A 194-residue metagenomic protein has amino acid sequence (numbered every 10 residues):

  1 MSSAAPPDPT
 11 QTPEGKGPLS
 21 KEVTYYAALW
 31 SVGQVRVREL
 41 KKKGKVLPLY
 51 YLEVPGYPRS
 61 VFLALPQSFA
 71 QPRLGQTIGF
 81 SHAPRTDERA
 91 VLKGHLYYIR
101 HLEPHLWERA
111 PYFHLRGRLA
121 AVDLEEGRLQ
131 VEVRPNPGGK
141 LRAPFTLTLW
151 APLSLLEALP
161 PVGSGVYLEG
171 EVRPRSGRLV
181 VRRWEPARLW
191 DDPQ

Functional and structural regions predicted by a protein language model:
S2-A4: Short, compositionally biased pre-sequence/patch detector
P6-V46, E108-G127: Structural detector for short beta-strands of small beta-barrel domains
S31-V35, L74-P84, G117-L119, G163-V172: OB-fold and OB-like beta-barrel modules that bind single-stranded nucleic acids
V46-P104: Acidic (E/D-rich), amphipathic helical modules within compact regulatory domains
L47-P72, P135-S164: Beta-strand/loop nucleic-acid-binding surfaces
A83-Y112, E171-Q194: OB-fold/S1-family single-stranded nucleic acid-binding modules
H95-W150: Extended, positively charged loop/linker patches that create polyanion-binding surfaces
E132-L149, P161-P193: C-terminal interaction module
